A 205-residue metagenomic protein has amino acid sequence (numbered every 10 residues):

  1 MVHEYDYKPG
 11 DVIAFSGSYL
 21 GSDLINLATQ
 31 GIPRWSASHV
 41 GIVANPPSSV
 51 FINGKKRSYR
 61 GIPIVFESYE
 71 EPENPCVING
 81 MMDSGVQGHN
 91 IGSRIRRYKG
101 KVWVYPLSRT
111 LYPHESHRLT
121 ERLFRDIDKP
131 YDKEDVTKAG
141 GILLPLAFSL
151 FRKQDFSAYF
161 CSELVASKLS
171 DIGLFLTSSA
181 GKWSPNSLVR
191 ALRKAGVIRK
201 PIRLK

Functional and structural regions predicted by a protein language model:
M1-D6, I32-W35: Short, surface-exposed secondary-structure edge patches
P9-I13: Loop/turn positions that initiate beta-strands
F15-R109, S149: Glycine-rich catalytic cores of cysteine/serine-nucleophile enzymes that process amide/ester linkages in cell-envelope
R34, Y112-S116, Q154, A158 (+1 more regions): Solvent-exposed, acidic/flexible segments
G88-W103, L111-P145: A structural motif
K129-K205: Activation targets extended, charge/polar-rich intrinsically disordered C-terminal tails
